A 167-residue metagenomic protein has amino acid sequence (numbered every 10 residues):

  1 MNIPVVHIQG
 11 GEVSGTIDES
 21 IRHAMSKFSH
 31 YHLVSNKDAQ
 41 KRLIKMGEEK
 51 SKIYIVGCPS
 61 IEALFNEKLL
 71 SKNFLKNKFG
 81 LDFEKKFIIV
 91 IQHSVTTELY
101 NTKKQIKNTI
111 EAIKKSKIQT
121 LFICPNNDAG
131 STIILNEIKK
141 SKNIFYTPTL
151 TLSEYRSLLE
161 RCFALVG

Functional and structural regions predicted by a protein language model:
M1-I3: Short Gly/Thr/Asp-enriched flexible loops that form oxyanion-binding sites at enzyme active sites
V5, H32-L33, L165: Short, well-ordered beta-strand core segments
V5-E19: A short, histidine- and acid-enriched strand-loop-helix "catalytic/donor-clamping" loop that lines the nucleotide-sugar
G10-S14, C58-S60, L150-T151: Short, acidic/turn-prone active-site loops that include or flank metal/cofactor- and phosphate-binding residues
G10-V13, K37, P125-N126: Short, ordered loop/turn segments at secondary-structure junctions
G15-H30: A conserved, positively charged/aromatic
F28-T102: A nucleotide-sugar donor-handling region in carbohydrate enzymes
L70-A164: Donor-nucleotide binding loops and adjacent catalytic segments primarily of GT-B fold Leloir glycosyltransferases
